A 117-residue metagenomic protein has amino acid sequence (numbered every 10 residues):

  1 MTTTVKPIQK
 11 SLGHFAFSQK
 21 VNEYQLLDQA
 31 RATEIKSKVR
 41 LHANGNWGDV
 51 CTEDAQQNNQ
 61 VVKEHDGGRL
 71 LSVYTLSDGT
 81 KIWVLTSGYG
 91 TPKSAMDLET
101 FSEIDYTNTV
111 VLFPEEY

Functional and structural regions predicted by a protein language model:
T2-L71: Compact soluble domain cores
K63-Y117: Short, compact, well-ordered microdomains
